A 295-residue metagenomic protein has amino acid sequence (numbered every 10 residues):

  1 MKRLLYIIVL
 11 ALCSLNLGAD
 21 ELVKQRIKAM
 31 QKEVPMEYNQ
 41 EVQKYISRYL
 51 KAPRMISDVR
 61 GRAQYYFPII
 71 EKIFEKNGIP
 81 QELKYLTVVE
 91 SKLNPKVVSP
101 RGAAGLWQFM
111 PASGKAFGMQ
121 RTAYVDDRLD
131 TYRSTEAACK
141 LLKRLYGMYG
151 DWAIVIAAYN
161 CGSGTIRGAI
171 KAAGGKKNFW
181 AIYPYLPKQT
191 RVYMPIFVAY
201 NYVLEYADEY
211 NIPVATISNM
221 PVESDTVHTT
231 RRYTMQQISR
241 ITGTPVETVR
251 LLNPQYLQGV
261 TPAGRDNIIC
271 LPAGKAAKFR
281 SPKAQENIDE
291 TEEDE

Functional and structural regions predicted by a protein language model:
M1-L4, I8, L15-G78, L83: An acidic, Gly/Ser/Thr/Pro-rich helix-cap/linker signature
Y49, P53-R60, K72-I73, P95-A104 (+5 more regions): Second-shell loop/turn segments in exported
I79-K96, V155-G162, R250-N253: Short, functionally critical alpha-helical segments immediately adjacent to catalytic or ligand/cofactor-binding
R101-Y124, T135-A138, L142, I166: Substrate-binding/active-site groove segments that recognize and process beta-1,4-linked N-acetyl-hexosamine
L142-K171: Catalytic and binding regions of secreted/periplasmic enzymes and modules that target cell-wall glycans
L186, L252-D289: Extracellular LysM carbohydrate-binding repeats and other cell-envelope/extracellular binding modules
A215-G243, E292-E295: Primarily a LysM-type cell-wall glycan-binding module
T234-A263: LysM (lysin motif) carbohydrate-binding repeats in extracellular/periplasmic proteins that recognize
